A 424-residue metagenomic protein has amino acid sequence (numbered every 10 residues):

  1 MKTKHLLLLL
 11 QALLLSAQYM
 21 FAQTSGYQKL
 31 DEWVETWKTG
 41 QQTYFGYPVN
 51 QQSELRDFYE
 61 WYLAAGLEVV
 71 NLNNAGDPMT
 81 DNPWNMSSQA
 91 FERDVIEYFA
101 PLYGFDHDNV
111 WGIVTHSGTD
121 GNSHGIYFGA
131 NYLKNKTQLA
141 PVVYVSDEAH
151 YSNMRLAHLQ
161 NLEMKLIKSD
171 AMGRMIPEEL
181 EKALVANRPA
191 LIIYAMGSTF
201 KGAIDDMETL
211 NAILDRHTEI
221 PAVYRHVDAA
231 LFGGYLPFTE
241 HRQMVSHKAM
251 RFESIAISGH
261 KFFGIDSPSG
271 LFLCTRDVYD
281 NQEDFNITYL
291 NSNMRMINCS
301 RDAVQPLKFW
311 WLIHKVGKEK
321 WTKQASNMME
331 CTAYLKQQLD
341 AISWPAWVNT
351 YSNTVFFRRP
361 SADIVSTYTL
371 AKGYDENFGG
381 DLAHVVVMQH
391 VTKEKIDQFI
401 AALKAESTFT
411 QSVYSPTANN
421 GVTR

Functional and structural regions predicted by a protein language model:
M1-L8: Bacterial N-terminal signal peptides that target proteins for export
L9-Q18: Bacterial N-terminal signal peptides
Q23-N109, G380-A383: N-terminal entrance/gating region of PLP-dependent enzymes' catalytic architecture
A75-P83, H107-I113, L139, M164-I167 (+3 more regions): Glycine- and acidic
E97, H217, N377-R424: PLP-dependent enzyme catalytic core of the Aspartate aminotransferase-like
I113-E283, T423-R424: Conserved PLP-enzyme active-site core in the AAT-like
F238-Y351: Active-site C-terminal subdomain of aminotransferase-like
S343-T369, Q389: Conserved PLP-binding catalytic core of the aspartate aminotransferase-like
